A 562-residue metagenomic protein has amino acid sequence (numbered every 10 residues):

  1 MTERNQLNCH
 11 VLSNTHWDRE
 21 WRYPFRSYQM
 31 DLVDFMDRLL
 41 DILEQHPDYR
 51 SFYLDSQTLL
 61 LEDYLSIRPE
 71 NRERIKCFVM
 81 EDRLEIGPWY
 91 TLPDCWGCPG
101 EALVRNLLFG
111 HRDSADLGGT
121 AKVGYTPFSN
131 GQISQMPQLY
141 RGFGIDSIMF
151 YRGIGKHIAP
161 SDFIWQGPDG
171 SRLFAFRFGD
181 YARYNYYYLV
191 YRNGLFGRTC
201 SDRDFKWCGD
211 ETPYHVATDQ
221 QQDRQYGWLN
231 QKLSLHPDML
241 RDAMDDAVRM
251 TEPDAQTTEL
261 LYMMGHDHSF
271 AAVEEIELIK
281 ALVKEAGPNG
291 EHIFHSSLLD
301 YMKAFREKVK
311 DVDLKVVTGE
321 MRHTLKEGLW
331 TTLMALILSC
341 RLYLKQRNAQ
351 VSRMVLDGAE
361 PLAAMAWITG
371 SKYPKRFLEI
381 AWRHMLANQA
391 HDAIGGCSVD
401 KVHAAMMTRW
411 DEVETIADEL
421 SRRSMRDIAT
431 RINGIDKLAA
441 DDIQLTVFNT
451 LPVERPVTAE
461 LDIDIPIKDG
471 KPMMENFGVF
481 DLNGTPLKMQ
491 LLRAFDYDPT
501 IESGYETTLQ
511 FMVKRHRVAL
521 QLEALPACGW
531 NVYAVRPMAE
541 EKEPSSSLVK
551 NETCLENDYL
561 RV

Functional and structural regions predicted by a protein language model:
M1-T450, V457, N476, L482-L491 (+3 more regions): Catalytic-domain carbohydrate-binding cleft regions of carbohydrate-active enzymes
T2-Q6, Q510-E523, M538-D558: Short acidic, Pro/Gly- and aromatic-enriched capping/linker segments at domain boundaries
K372, T450, E454, K471-M474 (+1 more regions): Beta-strand-rich N-terminal accessory domains
E454-D462: Contiguous beta-strand segments within globular domains
I463-D469: Short amphipathic, basic-aromatic surface patches that mediate peripheral association with negatively charged
F480-D481, E556: A general beta-strand register signal
